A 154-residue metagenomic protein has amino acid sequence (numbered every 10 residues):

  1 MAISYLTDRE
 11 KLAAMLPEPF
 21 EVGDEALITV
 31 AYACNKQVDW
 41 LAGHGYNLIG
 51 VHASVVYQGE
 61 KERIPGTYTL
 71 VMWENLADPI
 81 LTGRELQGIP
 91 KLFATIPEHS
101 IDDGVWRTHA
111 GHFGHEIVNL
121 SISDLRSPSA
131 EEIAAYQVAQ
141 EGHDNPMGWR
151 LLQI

Functional and structural regions predicted by a protein language model:
M1-D39: Hydrophobic, proline/glycine-rich low-complexity stretches
A2-Y5, V30, V51-A53, S123-L125: Short beta-strand element of the conserved SAM-dependent methyltransferase core
E10, Q37, Q58-E60, H115 (+1 more regions): Generic "edge-of-domain/loop-turn" microfeature
F20, Y46-N47, L125: General N-terminal targeting signals
G23-I28, H52-S54, F93, A130: Short, surface-exposed linear patches
T29-E74: Extended, compositionally biased
R63-I154: Internal, well-folded beta-alpha domain core
